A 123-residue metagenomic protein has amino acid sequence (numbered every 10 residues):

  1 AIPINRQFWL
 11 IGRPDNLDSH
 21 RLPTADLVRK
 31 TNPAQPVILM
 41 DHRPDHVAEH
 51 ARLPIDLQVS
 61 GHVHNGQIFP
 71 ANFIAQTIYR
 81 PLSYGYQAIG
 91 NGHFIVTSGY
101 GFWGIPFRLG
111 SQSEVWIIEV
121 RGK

Functional and structural regions predicted by a protein language model:
A1-K123: Soluble catalytic domains of enzymes that build or remodel membrane lipids, polysaccharides, and related
